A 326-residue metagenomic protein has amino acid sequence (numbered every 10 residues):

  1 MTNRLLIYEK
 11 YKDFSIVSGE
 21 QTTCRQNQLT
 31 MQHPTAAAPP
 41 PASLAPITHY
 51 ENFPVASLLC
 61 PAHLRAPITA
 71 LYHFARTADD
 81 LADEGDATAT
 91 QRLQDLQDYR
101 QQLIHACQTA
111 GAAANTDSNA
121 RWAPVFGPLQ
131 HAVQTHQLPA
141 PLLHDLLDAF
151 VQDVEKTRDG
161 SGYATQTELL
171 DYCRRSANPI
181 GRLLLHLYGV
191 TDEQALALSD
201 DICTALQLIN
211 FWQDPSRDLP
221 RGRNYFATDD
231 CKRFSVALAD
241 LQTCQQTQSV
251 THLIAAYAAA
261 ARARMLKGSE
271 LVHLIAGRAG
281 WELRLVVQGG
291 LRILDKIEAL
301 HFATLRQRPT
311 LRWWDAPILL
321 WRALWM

Functional and structural regions predicted by a protein language model:
E9, D13, V17-E20: Acidic, Ala/Val/Gly-enriched low-complexity intrinsically disordered segments
Y11, M31-L206, W212, S216-M326: Catalytic cores of Mg2+-dependent Asp-rich isoprenoid enzymes
Q21, L29: Cationic, low-complexity basic patches in intrinsically disordered or flexible, solvent-exposed regions
